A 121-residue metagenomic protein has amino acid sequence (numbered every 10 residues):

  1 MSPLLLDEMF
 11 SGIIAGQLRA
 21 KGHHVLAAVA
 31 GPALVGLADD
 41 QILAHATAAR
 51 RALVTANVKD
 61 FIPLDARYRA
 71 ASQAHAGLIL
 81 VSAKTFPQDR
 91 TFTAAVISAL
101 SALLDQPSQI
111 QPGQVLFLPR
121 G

Functional and structural regions predicted by a protein language model:
M1, H24-V25, A49: Short, surface-exposed connector motifs at secondary-structure boundaries
M1-E8, G12-A20, L34, L43 (+1 more regions): Acidic, PIN/NYN-like endoribonuclease modules and their adjacent C-terminal/linker elements
G22-G31: Short, basic, glycine/proline-bearing loop/turn elements
V25, L43-A44: Short hydrophobic/aromatic segments of transmembrane alpha-helices and their interfaces
V29, N57, S82: Short beta->alpha connector loops at strand-helix junctions that form conserved, small/polar/Pro-enriched
G31-V35, R51: Short, surface-exposed loop/turn motifs that are enriched in glycine and acidic residues and include a nearby proline
D39, H45-A66: Acidic, metal-binding active-site segment of PIN/NYN-like and related structure-specific nucleases
